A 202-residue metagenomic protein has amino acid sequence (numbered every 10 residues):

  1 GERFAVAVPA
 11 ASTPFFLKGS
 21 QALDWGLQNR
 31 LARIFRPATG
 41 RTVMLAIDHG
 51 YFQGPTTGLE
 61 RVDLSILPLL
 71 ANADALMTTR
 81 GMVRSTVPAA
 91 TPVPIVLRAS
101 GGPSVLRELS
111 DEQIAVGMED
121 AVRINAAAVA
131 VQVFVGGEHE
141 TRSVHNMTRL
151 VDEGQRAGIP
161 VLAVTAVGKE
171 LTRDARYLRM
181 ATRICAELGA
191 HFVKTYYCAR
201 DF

Functional and structural regions predicted by a protein language model:
G1-L17: Conserved, well-structured core domains of diverse proteins
R3, P37, T42-F202: Alpha/beta enzyme core
T13-P37: N-terminal basic/disordered segments at the start of proteins
